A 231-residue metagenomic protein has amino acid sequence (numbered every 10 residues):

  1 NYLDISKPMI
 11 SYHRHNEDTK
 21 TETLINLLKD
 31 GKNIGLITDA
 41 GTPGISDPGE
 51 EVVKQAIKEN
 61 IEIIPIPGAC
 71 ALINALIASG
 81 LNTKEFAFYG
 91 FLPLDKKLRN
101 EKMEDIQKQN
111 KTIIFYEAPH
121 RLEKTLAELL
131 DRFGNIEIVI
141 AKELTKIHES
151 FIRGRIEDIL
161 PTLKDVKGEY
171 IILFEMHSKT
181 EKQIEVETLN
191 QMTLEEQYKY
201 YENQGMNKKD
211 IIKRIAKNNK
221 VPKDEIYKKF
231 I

Functional and structural regions predicted by a protein language model:
N1-I64, I73: Class I S-adenosyl-L-methionine
L3-K7, N26-L28, V53-Q55, S79-K84 (+2 more regions): Short, hinge-like loop/turn segments at secondary-structure boundaries
M9, G31-I37, N82-F91, E157-E169: A polyampholytic, Gly/Pro-enriched intrinsically disordered region
M9-E17, A69, G90-D95, E143-T145: Short, acidic/turn-prone active-site loops that include or flank metal/cofactor- and phosphate-binding residues
D18-T23, A75-L76, K96-N100, H148-I152: Short, charged, surface-exposed secondary-structure boundary motifs
K32-N33, T112, P119-I231: A contiguous loop/helix-start segment that scaffolds small-molecule binding in enzyme catalytic cores
E51-Q109: Class I SAM-dependent methyltransferase SAM-binding "motif I" and its flanking Rossmann-like core
P65-G68, F115, I140: General beta-strand structural signal in soluble alpha/beta enzymes
